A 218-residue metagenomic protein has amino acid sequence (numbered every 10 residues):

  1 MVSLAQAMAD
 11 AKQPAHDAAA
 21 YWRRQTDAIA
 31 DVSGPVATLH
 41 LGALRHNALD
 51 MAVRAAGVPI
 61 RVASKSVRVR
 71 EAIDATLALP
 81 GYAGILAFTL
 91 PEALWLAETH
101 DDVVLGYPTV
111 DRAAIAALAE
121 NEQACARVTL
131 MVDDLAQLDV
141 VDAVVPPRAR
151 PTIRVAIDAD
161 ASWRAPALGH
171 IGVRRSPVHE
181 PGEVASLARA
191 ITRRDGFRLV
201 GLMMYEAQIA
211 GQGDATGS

Functional and structural regions predicted by a protein language model:
M1-V32, T38, N47: Alpha/beta catalytic barrel-like cores
A7-P14, A165-I171, R175, S218: Charged, glycine/proline-rich intrinsically disordered loops and linkers
A19-R24, A43-I73, G211: N-terminal glycine-rich anion-binding loops that anchor highly charged ligand groups
D27-G42, G57-R61, L77, D101-G106: Glycine-rich phosphate-binding "P-loop"
L41-L44, L86: A conditional alpha-helix N-cap/helix-loop micro-motif detector
A63-G211: Active-site-proximal beta-alpha core segment in soluble small-molecule metabolic enzymes
G211-S218: C-terminal active-site-proximal or functional interface alpha/beta core segments in diverse enzymes
